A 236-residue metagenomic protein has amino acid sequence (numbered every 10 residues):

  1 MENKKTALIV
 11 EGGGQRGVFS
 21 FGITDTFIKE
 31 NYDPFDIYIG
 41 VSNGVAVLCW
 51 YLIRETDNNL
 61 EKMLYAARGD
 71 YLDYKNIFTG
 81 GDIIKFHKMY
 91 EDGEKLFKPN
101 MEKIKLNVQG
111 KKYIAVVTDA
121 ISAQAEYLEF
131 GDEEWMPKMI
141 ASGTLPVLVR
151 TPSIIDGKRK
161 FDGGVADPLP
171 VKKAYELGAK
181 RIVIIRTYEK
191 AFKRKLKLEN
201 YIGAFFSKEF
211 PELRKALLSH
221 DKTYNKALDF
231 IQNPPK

Functional and structural regions predicted by a protein language model:
M1-I39, C49-K236: Patatin-like phospholipase
G40, G44: Gly/Ala-rich beta-loop-alpha elbow adjacent to hydrolase catalytic centers
